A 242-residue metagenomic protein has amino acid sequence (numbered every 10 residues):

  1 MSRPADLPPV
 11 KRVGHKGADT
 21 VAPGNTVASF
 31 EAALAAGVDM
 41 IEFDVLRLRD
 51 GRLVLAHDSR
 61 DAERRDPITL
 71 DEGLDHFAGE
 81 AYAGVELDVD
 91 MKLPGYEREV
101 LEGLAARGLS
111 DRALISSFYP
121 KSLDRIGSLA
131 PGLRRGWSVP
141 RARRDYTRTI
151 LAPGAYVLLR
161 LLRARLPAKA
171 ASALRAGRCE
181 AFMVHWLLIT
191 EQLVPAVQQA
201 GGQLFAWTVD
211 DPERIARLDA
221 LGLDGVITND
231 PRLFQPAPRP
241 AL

Functional and structural regions predicted by a protein language model:
M1-L242: Phosphate-group recognition and catalysis centered on beta-loop-alpha active-site segments
